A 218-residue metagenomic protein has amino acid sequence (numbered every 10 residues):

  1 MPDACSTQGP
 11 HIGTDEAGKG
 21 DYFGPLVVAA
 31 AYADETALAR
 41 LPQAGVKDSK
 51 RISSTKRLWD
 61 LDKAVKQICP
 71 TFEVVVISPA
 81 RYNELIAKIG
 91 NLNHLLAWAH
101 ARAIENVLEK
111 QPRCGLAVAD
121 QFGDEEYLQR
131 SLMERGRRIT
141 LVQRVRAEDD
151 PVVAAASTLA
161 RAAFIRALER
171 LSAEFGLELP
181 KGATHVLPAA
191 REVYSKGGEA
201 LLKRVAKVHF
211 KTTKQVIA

Functional and structural regions predicted by a protein language model:
M1-A218: RNase H-like, Mg2+-dependent phosphodiesterase core, and more generally RNA phosphate-backbone-engaging helix-loop
